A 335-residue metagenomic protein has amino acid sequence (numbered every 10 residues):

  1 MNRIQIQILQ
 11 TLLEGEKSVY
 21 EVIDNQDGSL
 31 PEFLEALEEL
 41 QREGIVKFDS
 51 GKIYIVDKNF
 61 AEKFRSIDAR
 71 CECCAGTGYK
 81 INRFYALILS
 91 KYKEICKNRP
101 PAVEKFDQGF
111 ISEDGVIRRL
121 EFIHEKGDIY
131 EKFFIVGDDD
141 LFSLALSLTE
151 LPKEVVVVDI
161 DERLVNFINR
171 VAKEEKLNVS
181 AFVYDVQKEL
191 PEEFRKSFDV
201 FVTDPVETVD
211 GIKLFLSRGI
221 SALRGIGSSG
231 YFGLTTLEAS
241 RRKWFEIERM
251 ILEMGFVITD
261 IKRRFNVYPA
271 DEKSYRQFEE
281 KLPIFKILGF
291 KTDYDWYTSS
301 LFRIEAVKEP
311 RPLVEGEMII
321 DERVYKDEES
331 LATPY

Functional and structural regions predicted by a protein language model:
M1-F134, L141-L148: S-adenosyl-L-methionine
L148-V155: Conserved S-adenosyl-L-methionine
D161-E162: Conserved SAM/SAH-binding beta-strand->alpha-helix loop
I168-N169: Conserved SAM-binding loop
K176-V186: Conserved SAM-binding strand-loop segment of SAM-dependent methyltransferases
Q187-F201, V209: A short acidic, Gly/Pro-enriched loop at the edge of an enzyme's catalytic core that lines a small-molecule cofactor
S217-R276: C-terminal substrate-binding/active-site "lid" region of AdoMet-derived donor-dependent transferases
F256-E315: Class I S-adenosyl-L-methionine
